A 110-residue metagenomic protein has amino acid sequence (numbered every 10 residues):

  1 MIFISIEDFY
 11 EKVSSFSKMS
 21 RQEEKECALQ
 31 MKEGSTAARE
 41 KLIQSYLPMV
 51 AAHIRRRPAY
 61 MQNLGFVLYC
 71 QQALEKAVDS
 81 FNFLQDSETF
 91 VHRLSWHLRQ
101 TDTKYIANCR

Functional and structural regions predicted by a protein language model:
M1-R110: Alpha-helical promoter-recognition and RNA polymerase-docking modules of transcription initiation factors, dominated by
